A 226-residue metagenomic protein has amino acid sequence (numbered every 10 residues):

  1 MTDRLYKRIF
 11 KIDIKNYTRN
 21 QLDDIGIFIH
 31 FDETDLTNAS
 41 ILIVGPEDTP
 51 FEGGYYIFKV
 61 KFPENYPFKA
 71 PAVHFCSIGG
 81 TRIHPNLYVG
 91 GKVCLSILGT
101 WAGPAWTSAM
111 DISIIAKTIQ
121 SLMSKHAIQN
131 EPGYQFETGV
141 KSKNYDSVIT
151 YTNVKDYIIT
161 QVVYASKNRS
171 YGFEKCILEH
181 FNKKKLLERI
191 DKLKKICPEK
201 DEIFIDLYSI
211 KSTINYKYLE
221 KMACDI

Functional and structural regions predicted by a protein language model:
M1-G54, K61, N65-I226: UBC/E2-like fold recognition across ubiquitin and ubiquitin-like conjugation systems, capturing catalytically active
